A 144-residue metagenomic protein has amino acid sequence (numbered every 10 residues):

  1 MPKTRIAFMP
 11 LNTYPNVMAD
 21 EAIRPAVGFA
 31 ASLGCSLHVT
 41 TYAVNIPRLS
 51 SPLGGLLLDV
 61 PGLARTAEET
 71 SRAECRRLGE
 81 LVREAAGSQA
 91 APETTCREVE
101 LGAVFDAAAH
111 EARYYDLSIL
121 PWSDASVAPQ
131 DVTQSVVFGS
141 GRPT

Functional and structural regions predicted by a protein language model:
M1-L63, G139: Small/aliphatic-rich secondary-structure junction motif
M1-P2, V44-P47, E80-S118: Structural beta-alpha unit
N12-Y14, E69-T70, T95, L120-P121: Short, contiguous strand/loop micro-motifs
A19, C75, E98-L101, S126: A conditional alpha-helix N-cap/helix-loop micro-motif detector
I23, D106-T144: Gly/Ser-rich helix-loop-strand patches that form or flank binding pockets for ribonucleotide-derived cofactors
S36, A91, P143: Residue-level detector of anion-binding/catalytic polar loops
V60-R77: A short acidic, glycine-rich active-site loop that binds or catalyzes chemistry on phosphate/adenosine moieties
